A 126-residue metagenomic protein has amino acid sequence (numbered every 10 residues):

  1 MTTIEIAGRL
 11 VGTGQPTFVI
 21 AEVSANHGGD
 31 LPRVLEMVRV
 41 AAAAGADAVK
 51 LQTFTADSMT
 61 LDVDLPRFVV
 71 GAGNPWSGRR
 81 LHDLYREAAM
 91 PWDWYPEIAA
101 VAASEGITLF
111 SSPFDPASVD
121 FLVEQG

Functional and structural regions predicted by a protein language model:
M1-I20, Y95: N-terminal amphipathic alpha-helix/helix-capping segment at the start of soluble metabolic enzymes
V19-A21, V49-L51, L109-S112: Hydrophobic faces of well-ordered beta-strands that scaffold small-molecule active sites in alpha/beta enzyme cores
E22, A41, L122: Conserved, mostly hydrophobic/aromatic
S24-N26, Q52-A56, F114-P116: Active-site beta-loop-alpha junctions enriched in small/polar residues
H27-A43, P91-D93: Glycine-rich anion/phosphate-binding loops
E36-T55, Q125-G126: Catalytic domains of carbohydrate-active enzymes, especially glycoside hydrolases
D47-A89: Glycine-rich, proline-tolerant flexible connector loops at the mouths of alpha/beta enzymes
N74-G126: Active-site beta->alpha loop and helix N-cap motifs at the rims of alpha/beta catalytic domains
